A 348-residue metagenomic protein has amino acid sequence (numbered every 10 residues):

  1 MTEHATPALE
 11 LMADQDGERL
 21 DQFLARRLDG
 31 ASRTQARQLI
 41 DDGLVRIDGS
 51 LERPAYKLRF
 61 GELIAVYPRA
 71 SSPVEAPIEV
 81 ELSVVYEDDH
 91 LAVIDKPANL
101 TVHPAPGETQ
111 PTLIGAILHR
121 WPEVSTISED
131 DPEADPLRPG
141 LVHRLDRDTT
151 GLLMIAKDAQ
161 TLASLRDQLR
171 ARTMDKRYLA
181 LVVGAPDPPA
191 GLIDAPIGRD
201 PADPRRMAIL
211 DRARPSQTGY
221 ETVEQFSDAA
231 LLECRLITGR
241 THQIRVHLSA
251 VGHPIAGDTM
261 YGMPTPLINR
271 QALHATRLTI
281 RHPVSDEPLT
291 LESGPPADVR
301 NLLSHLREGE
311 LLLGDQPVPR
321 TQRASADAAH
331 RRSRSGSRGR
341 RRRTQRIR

Functional and structural regions predicted by a protein language model:
M1-L192, P196, P201, A272 (+2 more regions): RNA pseudouridine synthases
Y67, V183, D187, V223 (+3 more regions): Solvent-exposed residues in well-ordered beta-strands and their adjoining turns, especially edge/terminal strands
V84-V85, I197, Y220-V223, I280: A structural signal for short hydrophobic beta-strand segments in well-ordered beta-sheet cores
T109-W121, D158-T161, R170, A195 (+3 more regions): Pseudouridine synthase
A202-T238, V251-P264, R270-Q271, L289-A324 (+1 more regions): Accessory recognition modules or surfaces
